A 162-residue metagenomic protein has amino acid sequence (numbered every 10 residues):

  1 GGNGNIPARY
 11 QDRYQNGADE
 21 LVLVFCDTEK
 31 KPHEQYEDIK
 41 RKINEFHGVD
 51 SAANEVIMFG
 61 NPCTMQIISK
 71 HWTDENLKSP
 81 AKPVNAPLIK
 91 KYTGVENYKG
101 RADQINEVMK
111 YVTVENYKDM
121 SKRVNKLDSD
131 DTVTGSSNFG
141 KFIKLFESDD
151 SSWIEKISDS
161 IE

Functional and structural regions predicted by a protein language model:
G1-G4: A short beta-strand-loop structural module common to alpha/beta enzyme folds
P7-E162: C-terminal accessory helical subdomains adjacent to catalytic cores in phosphodiester- and nucleotide-handling enzymes
